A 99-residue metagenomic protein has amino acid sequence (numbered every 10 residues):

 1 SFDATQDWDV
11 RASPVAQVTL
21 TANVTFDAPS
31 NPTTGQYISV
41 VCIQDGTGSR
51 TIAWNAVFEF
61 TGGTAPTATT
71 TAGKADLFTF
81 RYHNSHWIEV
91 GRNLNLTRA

Functional and structural regions predicted by a protein language model:
S1-E59, K74-D76, R81-A99: Exposed extracellular interaction/assembly regions and N-terminal maturation sites
D27-A28, A65-T69: Beta-strand-rich interaction surfaces with strong enrichment in secreted/lumenal proteins
